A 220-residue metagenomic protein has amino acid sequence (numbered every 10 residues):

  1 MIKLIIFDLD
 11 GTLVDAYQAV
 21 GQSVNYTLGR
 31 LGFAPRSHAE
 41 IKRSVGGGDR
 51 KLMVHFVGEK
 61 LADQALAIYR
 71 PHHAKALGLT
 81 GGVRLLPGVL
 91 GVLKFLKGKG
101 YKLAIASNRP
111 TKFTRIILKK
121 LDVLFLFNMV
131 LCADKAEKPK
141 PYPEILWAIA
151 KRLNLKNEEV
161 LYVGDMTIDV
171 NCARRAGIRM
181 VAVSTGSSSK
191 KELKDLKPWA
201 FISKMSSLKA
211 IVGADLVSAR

Functional and structural regions predicted by a protein language model:
I2-G91, F95, P110: N-terminal helical cap/lid subdomain that shapes the substrate entry/recognition surface in HAD-like hydrolases
L4, P139-V170: Conserved Lys-Pro-Asp/Glu-containing loop-to-beta segment of HAD-superfamily phosphomonoesterases, centered on
A34, V123-N128, K156, W199-I202: Conserved H-loop
E40, V123-K138: A short, structured active-site edge motif that brings together acidic residues
V89-L118: Substrate-recognition element of Asp-dependent hydrolases with the DxDx(T/V) motif
L161-F201: Acidic, Mg2+-coordinating phosphoryl-transfer loop and its flanking beta/alpha structural elements, shared across
A214-D215: Intrinsic, low-complexity polybasic segments
